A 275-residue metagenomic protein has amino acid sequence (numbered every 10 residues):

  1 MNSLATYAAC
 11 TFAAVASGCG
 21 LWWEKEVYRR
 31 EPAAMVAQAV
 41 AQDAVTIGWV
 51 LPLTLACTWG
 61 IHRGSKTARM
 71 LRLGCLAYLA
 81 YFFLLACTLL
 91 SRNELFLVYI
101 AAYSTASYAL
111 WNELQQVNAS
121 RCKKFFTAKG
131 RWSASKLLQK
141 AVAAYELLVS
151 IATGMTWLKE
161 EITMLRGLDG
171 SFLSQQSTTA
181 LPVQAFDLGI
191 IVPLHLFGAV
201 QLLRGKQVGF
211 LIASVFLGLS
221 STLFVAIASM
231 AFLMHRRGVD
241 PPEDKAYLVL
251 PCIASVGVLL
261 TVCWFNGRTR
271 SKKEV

Functional and structural regions predicted by a protein language model:
M1-V275: Topology signature of small-to-medium multi-pass alpha-helical membrane proteins
